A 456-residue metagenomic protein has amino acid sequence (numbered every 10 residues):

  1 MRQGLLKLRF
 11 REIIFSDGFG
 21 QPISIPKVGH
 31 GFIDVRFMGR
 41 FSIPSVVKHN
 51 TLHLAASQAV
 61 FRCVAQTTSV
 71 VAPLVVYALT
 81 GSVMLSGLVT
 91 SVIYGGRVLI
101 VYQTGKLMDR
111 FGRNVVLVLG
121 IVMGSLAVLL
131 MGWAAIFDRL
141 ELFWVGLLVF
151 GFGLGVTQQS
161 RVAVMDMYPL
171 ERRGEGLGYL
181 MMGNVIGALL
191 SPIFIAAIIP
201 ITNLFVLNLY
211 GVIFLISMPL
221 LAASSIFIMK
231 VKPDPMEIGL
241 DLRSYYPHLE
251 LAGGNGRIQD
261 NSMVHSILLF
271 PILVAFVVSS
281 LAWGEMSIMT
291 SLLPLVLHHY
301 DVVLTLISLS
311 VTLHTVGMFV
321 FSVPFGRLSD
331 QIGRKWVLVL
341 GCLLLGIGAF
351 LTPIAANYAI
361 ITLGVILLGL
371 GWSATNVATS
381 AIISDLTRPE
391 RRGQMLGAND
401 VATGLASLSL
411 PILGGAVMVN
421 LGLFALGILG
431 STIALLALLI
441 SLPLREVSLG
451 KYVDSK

Functional and structural regions predicted by a protein language model:
F41-G96, L273-V274, V278, A282-Y300 (+1 more regions): Helix-loop boundary and gating motifs at the non-cytosolic
A59, L140-G155, I360-A374: Hydrophobic core of transmembrane alpha-helices in multi-pass small-molecule transporters, especially MFS/SLC-type
A72, G155-Y168, A374-T387: Intracellular juxtamembrane helix-capping segments at the cytosolic ends of symmetry-related transmembrane helices
I100-G112, F321-G333, M418: Helix-to-loop junctions at the C-terminal end of transmembrane segments in multipass secondary transporters
V122-F137, L344-A356: C-terminal ends and interior cores of transmembrane alpha-helices in multi-pass membrane transporters/permeases
L148-G183: Cytoplasmic helix-loop-helix junction between adjacent transmembrane helices in 12-TM secondary transporters
G178-I195, A402-L410: Glycine-rich segments within core transmembrane alpha-helices of 12-TM secondary carriers
M218-R243, I440-R445: C-terminal membrane-cytosol helix-exit motif in multi-pass small-molecule transporters
